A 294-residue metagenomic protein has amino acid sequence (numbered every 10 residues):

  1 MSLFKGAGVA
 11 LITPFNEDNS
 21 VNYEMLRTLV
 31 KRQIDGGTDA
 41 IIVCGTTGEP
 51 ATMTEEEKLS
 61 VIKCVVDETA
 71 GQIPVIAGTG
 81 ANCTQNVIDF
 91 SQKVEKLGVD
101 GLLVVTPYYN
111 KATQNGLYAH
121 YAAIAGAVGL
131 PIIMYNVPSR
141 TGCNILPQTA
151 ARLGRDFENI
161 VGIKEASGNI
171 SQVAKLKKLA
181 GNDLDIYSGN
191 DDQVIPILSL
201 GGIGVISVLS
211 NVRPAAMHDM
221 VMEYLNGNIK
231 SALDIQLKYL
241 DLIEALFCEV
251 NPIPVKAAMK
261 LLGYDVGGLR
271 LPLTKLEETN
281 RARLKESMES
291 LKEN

Functional and structural regions predicted by a protein language model:
S2-V9, T13-G142, R152: Active-site beta->alpha loop and helix N-cap motifs at the rims of alpha/beta catalytic domains
L3-P14, G36-T38, K93, S199 (+1 more regions): C-terminal alpha-helical cap/extension of soluble enzyme domains
E17, Y23, E55, P147 (+2 more regions): Alpha-helix N-capping/helix-start residues
Y23, R27-V30, P147, R281-M288: Short, amphipathic alpha-helical "lid/cap" segments that border enzyme active or binding sites
L26, K58, I62, V87 (+7 more regions): A general structural signal for well-ordered alpha-helical segments in protein cores
D67-I73, K96-G98, V128-L130, R155-N159 (+4 more regions): Short helix-capping segments at alpha-helix termini
G126-A127, R140-F247: Catalytic alpha/beta core domains of metabolic enzymes, predominantly
N136-V137, N159-I160, R270-L271: Glycine-rich phosphate-binding "P-loop"
